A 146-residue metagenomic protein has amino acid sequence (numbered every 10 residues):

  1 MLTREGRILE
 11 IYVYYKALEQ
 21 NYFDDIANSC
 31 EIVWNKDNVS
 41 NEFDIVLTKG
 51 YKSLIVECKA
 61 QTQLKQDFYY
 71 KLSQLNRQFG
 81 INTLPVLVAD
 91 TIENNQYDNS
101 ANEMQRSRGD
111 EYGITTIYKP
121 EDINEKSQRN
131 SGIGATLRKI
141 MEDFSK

Functional and structural regions predicted by a protein language model:
M1-K146: Intrinsically disordered, low-complexity Ser/Thr/Pro/Gly-rich regulatory segments
